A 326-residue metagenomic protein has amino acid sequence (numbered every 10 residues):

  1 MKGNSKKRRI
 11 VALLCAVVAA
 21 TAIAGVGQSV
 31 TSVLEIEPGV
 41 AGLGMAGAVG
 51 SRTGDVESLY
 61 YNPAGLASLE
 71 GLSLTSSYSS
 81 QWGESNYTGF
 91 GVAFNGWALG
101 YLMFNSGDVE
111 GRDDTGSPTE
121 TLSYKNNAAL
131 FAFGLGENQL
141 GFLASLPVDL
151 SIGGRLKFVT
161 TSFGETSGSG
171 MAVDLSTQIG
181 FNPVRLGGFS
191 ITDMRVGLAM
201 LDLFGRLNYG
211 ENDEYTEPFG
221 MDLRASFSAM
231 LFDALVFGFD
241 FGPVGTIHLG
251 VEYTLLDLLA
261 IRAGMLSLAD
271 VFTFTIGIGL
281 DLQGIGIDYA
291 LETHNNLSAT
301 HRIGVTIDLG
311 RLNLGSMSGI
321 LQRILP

Functional and structural regions predicted by a protein language model:
M1-K2, L150: Helix-centric, low-specificity signal for extended rod-like, repetitive segments
K2-A12: Bacterial N-terminal signal peptides that target proteins for export
A12-A22: Bacterial N-terminal signal peptides
G25-P326: Subset of outer-membrane beta-barrel
